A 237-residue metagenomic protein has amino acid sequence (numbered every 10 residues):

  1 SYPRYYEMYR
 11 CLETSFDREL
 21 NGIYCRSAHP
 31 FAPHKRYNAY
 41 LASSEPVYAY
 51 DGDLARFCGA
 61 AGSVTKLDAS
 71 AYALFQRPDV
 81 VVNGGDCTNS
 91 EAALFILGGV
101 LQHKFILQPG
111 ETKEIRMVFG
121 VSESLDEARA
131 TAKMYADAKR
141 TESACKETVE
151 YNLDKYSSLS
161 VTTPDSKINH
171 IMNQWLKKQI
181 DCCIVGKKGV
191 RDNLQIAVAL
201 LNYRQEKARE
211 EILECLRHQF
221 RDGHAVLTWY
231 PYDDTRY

Functional and structural regions predicted by a protein language model:
S1-E13, E123-M134: Acidic (Asp/Glu-rich), glycine- and aromatic
S1-P3, V118-S124, N202, R217 (+1 more regions): Short, well-ordered loop/turn and helix-capping segments at boundaries between secondary-structure elements and domains
Y2-P109, N169, L176-I180: Trp/Gly-enriched beta-strand surface patches
P3, Y9, Y24-A28, K104 (+3 more regions): Short, well-ordered alpha-helical packing segments
H34-N38, L125-A128, Q219-G223: A short, polar/proline- and glycine-enriched secondary-structure boundary/capping micro-motif
S90, L94-G98, E111, E150-Y237: Substrate-binding groove/exosite segments of carbohydrate-active enzymes
F105-E123: Short Pro-Gly-centered flexible turn/kink motifs
G120-D165: Terminal connector regions
